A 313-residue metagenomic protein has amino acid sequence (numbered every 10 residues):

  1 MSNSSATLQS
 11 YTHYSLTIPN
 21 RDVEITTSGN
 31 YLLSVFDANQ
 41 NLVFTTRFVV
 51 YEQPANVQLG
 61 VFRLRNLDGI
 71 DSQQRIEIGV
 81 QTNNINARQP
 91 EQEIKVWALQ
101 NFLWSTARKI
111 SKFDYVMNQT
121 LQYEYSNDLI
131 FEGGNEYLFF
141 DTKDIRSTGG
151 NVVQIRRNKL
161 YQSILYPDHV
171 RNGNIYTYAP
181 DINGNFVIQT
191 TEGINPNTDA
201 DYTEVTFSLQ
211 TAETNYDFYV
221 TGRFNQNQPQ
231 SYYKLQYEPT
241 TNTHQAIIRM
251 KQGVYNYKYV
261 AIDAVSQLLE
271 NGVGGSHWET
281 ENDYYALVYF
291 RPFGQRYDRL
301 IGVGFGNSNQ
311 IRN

Functional and structural regions predicted by a protein language model:
M1-Y14, W104-S111, E204-Q252, A264-P292: Aromatic-rich carbohydrate-binding modules that target alpha-glucans
S5-P19, V116-L138, P239-I247: Aromatic sugar-binding surface patches on proteins that engage polysaccharides or sugar-phosphate polymers
L8-F36: Ligand-binding face of N-terminal immunoglobulin V-set domains in extracellular IgSF glycoproteins
V23, F36-V43, L103, D144-V152 (+1 more regions): Short acidic/polar inter-strand loop motif in beta-rich domains
E24-I25, N84-E91, A212-T214: A short beta-turn/strand-edge loop motif at beta-sheet boundaries
V50-Q73, W278-G302: Low-complexity, Pro/Ser/Thr- and charge-rich linker/hinge segments at domain boundaries
A87-T177: Long, internal scaffold/assembly segments composed of regular secondary structure
L165-T214, L300-N313: Basic K/R-rich, polyanion-interacting modules in nucleoproteins and related proteins
